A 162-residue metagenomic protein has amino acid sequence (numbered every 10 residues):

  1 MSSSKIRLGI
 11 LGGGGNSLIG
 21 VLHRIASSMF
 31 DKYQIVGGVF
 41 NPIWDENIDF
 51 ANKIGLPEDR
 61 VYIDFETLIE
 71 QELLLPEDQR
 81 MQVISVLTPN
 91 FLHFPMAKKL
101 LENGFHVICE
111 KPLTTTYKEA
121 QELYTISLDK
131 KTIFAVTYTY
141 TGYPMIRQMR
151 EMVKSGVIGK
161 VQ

Functional and structural regions predicted by a protein language model:
M1-L56: N-terminal Rossmann-like dinucleotide-binding module
A26, F30, K53, K99 (+4 more regions): Alpha-helical structural signal in soluble globular domains
Y33, P42-W44, F94, E122 (+1 more regions): Catalytic cores of eukaryotic secretory-pathway lumenal/extracellular enzymes that build and remodel glycoconjugates
Q34-I35, V61, V107, F134: Hydrophobic beta-strand scaffold residues
V36, D59, Q82, Q162: Conserved acidic residues
R60-I126: Beta-loop-alpha module in the N-terminal Rossmann-like domain of NAD(P)-dependent dehydrogenases, especially those
T114-Q162: A contiguous active-site-proximal alpha/beta segment in oxidoreductase catalytic domains
